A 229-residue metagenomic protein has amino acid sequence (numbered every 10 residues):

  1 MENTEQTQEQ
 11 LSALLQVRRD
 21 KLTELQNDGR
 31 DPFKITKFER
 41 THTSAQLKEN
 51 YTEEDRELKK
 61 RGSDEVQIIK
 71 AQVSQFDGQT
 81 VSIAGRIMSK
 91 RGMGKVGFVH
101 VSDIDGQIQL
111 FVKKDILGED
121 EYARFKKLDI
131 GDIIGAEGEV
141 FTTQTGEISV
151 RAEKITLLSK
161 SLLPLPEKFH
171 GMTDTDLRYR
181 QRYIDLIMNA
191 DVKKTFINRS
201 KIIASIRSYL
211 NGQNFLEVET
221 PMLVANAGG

Functional and structural regions predicted by a protein language model:
M1-G229: Class II aminoacyl-tRNA synthetase catalytic cores and aaRS-like
